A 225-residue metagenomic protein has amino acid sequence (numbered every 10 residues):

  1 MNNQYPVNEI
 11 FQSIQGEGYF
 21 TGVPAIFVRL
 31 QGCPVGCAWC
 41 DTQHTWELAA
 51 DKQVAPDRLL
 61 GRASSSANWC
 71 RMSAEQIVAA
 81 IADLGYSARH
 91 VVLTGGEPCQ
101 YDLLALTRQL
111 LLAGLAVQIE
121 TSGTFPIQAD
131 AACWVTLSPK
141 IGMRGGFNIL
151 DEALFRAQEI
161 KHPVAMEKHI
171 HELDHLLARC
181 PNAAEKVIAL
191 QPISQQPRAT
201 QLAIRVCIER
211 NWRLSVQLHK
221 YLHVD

Functional and structural regions predicted by a protein language model:
N2-G16, D83-Y86, K168-D225: Auxiliary Fe-S-binding modules of radical SAM enzymes
N3-W46: N-terminal pre-triad scaffold of radical SAM enzymes
Y5, W39-C133: Conserved Radical SAM active-site core
F27, V92, K161, A189: Short aromatic/hydrophobic contact patches that present stacked aromatics for nucleic-acid/ligand binding
P34-A38, E47, R144, E167 (+2 more regions): Short, acidic Gly/Pro/Ser/Thr-rich loop/turn segments
V78-A82, D130-G145, R156, V206-S215 (+1 more regions): Structural recognition of alpha->loop->beta junctions
S87, L103-K186: Radical SAM/AdoMet-radical enzyme domain recognition
G96-P98, S122-T124, K140, P163-A165 (+2 more regions): Active-site beta-loop-alpha junctions enriched in small/polar residues
